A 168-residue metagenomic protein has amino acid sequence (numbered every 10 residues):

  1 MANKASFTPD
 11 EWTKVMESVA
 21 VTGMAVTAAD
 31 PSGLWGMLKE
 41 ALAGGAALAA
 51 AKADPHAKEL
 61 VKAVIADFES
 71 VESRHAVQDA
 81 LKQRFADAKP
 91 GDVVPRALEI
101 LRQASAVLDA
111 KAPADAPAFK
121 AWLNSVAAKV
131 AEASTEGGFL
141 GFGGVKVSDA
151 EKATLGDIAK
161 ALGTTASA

Functional and structural regions predicted by a protein language model:
M1-A168: Small-residue-enriched hydrophobic alpha-helices in membranes
